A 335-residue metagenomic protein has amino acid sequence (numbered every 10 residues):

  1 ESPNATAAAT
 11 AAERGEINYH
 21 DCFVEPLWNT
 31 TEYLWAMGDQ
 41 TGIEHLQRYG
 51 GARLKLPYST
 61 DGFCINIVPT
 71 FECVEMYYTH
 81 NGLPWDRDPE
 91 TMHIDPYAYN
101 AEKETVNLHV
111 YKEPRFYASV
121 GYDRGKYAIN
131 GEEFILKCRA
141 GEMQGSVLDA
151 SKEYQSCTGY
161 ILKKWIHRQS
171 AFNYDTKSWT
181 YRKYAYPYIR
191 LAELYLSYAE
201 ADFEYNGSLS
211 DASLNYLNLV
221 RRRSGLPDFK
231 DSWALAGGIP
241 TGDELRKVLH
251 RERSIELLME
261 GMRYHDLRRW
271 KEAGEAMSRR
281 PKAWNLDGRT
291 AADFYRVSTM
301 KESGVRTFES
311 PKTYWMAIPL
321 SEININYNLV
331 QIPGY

Functional and structural regions predicted by a protein language model:
E1-L54, L83-Y335: Acidic/polar-rich alpha-helix caps and helix-coil junctions
S59-G62: Non-catalytic helical/coil scaffold and regulatory linker elements that flank RecA-like P-loop NTPase motors
C64-N66: NTP-handling and nucleic-acid-processing catalytic cores
C73-W85: Conserved alpha/beta catalytic core and glycan-binding cleft of carbohydrate-active enzymes
